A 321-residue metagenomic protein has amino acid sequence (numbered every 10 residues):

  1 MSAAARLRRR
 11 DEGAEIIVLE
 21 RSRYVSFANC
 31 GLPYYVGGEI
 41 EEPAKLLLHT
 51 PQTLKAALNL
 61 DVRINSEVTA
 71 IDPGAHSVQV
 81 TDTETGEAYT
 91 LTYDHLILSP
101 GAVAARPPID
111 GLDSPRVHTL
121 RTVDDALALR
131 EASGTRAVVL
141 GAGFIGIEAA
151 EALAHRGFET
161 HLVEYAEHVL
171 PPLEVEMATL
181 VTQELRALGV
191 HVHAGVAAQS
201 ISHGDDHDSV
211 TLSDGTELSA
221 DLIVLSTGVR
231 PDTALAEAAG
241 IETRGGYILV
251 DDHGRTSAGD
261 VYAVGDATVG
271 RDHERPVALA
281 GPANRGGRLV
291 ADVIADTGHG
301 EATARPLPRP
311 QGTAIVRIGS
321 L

Functional and structural regions predicted by a protein language model:
M1, R23, A102-A104, D124 (+4 more regions): Residue-level detector of alpha-helix initiation sites
M1-V62, A152-L173: Beta1-alpha1 glycine-rich phosphate/pyrophosphate-binding loop at the start of Rossmann-like nucleotide-binding domains
G13-E15, V62-T85, L91, R156-D252 (+1 more regions): A Rossmann-like FAD-binding core segment of flavoenzymes
L19-R21, T122, A142, Y165 (+1 more regions): Cofactor-binding loop segments of dinucleotide-utilizing enzymes, especially the Rossmann-like FAD- and NAD(P)+-binding
I97-L98, V224: N-terminal Rossmann-like NAD(P) cofactor-binding module of classical short-chain dehydrogenase/reductase
L98-R156, V250: Glycine-rich dinucleotide-binding loop and its adjacent helix/turn
D113-S133, S209-T211, E217-V293: FAD-site-proximal beta/loop scaffold in flavoenzymes
E274-A278, D292-L321: Active-site-proximal substrate-binding core of FAD-dependent oxidoreductases
